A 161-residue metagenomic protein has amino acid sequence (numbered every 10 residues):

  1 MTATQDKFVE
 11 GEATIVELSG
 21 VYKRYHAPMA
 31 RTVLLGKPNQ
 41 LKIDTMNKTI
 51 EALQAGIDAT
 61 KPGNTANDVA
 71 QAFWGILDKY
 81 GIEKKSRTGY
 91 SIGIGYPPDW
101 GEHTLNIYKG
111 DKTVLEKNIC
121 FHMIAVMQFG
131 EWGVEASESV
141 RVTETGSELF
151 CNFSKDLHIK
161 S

Functional and structural regions predicted by a protein language model:
M1-S161: Active-site neighborhoods and metal-handling regions in enzymes and metal-associated proteins
